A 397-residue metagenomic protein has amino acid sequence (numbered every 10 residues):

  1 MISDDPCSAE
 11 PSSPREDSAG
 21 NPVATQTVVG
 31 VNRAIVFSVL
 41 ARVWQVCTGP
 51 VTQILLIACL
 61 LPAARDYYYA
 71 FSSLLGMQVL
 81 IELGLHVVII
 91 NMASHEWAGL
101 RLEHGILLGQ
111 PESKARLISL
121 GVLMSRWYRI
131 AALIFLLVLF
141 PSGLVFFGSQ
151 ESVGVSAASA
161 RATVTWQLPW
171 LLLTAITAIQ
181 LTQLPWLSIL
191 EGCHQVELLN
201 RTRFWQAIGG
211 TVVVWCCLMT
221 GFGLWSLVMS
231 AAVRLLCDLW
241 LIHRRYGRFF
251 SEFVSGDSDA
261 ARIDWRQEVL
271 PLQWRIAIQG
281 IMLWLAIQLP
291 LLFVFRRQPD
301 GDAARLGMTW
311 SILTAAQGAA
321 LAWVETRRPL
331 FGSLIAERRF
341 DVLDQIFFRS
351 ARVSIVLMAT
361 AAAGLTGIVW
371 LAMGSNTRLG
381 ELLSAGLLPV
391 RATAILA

Functional and structural regions predicted by a protein language model:
I2-D4, V122-G154, C216, F348-A397: Alpha-helical transmembrane segments of multi-pass membrane transport and lipid-handling proteins
I2-V31, L224, A231, L241-I287 (+2 more regions): Interhelical loop/hinge segments that connect adjacent transmembrane helices in multipass membrane
V28-V51, S125, R129, W170-T174 (+9 more regions): Hydrophobic faces of transmembrane alpha-helices in multi-pass small-molecule transporters and flippases across diverse
G30-H95, G99, L136, F140 (+3 more regions): Signature of the first transmembrane helix
N32-W44, A175, I189-W215, W225-L235 (+2 more regions): Alpha-helical transmembrane segments of multi-pass membrane transporters/permeases
P50, I54, I81-G84, L136-L144 (+6 more regions): Membrane-embedded alpha-helical segments of multi-pass transporters/permeases
L83-E112, G192, Q317-A351: Helix-loop junctions and terminal segments of transmembrane helices in multi-pass membrane transport/translocation
L171, R201-S251, L272, G307-W310: Hydrophobic alpha-helical transmembrane segments
